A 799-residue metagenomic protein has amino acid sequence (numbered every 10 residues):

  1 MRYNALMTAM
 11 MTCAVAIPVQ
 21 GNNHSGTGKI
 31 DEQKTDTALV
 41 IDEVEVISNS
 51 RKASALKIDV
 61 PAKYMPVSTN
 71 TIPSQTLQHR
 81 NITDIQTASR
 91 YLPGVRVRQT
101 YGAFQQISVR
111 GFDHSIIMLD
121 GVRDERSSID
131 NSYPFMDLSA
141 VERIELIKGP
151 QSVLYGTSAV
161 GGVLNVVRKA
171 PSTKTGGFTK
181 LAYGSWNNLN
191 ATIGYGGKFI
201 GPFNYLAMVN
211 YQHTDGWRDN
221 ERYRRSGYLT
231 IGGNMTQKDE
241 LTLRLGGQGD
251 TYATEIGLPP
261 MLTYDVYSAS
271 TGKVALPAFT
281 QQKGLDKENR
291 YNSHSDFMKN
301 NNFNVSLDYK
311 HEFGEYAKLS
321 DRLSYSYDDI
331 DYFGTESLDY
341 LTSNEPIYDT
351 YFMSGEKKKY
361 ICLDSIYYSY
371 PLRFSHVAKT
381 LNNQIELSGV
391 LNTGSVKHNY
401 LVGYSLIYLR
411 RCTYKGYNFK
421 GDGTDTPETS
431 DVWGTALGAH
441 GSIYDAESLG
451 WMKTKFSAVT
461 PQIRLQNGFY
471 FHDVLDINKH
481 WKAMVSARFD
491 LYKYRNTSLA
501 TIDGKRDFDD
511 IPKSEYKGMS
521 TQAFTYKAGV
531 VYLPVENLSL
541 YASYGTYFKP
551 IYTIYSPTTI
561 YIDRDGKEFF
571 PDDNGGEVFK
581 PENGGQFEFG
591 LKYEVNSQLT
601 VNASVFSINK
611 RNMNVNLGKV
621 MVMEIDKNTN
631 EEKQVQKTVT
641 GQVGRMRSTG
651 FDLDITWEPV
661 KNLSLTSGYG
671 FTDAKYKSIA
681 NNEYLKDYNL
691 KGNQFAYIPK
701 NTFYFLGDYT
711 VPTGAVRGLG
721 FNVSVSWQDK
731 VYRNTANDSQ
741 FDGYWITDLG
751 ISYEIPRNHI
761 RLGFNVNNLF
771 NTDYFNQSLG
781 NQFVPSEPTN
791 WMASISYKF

Functional and structural regions predicted by a protein language model:
S48-N49, A53-P61, P66-T69, Q86-R123 (+1 more regions): Extracytoplasmic beta-strand/coil segments of soluble accessory domains associated with Gram-negative outer-membrane
V97, Q106, V122-K148, V167-K169: Short acidic/polar hinge/loop motifs at secondary-structure boundaries that mediate gating or recognition
E125-R126, A140-E142, V153-G227, K238-D239 (+1 more regions): Outer-membrane beta-barrel translocator/receptor signature
G232-E312, Y316, Y327-A378, T426-A458 (+5 more regions): Acidic/polar loop-and-plug regions of large Gram-negative outer-membrane beta-barrel proteins
T236, A378, K397-L409, T460-K610 (+4 more regions): Structural signature of Gram-negative outer-membrane beta-barrels, strongest in the C-terminal barrel of TonB-dependent
E312, K318-S324, D328-G334, Y541 (+4 more regions): Membrane-embedded beta-barrel scaffold of Gram-negative outer-membrane proteins
H376, S388, Y400, A542 (+2 more regions): Conserved C-terminal beta-signal and adjacent last beta-strands/turns of outer-membrane beta-barrel proteins
K479, S607-N609, N628-N734, S796-K798: Gram-negative outer-membrane beta-barrel transporters
